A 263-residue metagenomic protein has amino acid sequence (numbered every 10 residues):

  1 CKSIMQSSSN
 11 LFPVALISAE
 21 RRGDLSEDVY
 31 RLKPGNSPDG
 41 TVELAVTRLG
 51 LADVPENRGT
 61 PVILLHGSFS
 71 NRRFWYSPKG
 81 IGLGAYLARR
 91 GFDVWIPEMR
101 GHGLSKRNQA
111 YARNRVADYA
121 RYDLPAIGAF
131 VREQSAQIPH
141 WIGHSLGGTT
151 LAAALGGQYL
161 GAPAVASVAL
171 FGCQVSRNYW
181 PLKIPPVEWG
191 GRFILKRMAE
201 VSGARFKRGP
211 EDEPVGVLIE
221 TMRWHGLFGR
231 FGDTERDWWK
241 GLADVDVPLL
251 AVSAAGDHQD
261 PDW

Functional and structural regions predicted by a protein language model:
L11-V54: N-terminal cap/lid segment of alpha/beta-hydrolase-fold proteins
D53-L104: Short, surface-exposed "cap/lid" segments of acyl-processing enzymes
H66-G67, L87, I96-E98, H140-A153 (+1 more regions): Catalytic nucleophile loop
R113-R132: Alpha/beta-hydrolase active-site loop
E133, Q137, W141-I142, L146-D233: Alpha/beta-hydrolase-fold enzymes
D237-D244: The feature captures the conserved acid-bearing segment of alpha/beta-hydrolase catalytic domains
V245, A251-S253: Short beta-strand/loop motif that positions the catalytic acidic residue of the alpha/beta-hydrolase fold
H258-W263: Conserved alpha/beta-hydrolase "acid-adjacent" motif
